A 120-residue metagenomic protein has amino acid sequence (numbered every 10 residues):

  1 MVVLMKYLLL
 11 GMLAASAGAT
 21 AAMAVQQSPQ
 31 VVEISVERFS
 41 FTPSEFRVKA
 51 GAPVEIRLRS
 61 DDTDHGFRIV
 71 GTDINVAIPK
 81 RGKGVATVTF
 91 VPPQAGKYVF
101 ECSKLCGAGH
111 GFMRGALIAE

Functional and structural regions predicted by a protein language model:
M1-V3: N-terminal secretory signal peptides that target proteins for export/translocation
M5-K6, F39: Compositionally biased, intrinsically disordered low-complexity segments
K6-G18: Bacterial N-terminal signal peptides
A21-E120: Extracytoplasmic copper-binding redox domains, predominantly the cupredoxin/blue-copper superfamily
